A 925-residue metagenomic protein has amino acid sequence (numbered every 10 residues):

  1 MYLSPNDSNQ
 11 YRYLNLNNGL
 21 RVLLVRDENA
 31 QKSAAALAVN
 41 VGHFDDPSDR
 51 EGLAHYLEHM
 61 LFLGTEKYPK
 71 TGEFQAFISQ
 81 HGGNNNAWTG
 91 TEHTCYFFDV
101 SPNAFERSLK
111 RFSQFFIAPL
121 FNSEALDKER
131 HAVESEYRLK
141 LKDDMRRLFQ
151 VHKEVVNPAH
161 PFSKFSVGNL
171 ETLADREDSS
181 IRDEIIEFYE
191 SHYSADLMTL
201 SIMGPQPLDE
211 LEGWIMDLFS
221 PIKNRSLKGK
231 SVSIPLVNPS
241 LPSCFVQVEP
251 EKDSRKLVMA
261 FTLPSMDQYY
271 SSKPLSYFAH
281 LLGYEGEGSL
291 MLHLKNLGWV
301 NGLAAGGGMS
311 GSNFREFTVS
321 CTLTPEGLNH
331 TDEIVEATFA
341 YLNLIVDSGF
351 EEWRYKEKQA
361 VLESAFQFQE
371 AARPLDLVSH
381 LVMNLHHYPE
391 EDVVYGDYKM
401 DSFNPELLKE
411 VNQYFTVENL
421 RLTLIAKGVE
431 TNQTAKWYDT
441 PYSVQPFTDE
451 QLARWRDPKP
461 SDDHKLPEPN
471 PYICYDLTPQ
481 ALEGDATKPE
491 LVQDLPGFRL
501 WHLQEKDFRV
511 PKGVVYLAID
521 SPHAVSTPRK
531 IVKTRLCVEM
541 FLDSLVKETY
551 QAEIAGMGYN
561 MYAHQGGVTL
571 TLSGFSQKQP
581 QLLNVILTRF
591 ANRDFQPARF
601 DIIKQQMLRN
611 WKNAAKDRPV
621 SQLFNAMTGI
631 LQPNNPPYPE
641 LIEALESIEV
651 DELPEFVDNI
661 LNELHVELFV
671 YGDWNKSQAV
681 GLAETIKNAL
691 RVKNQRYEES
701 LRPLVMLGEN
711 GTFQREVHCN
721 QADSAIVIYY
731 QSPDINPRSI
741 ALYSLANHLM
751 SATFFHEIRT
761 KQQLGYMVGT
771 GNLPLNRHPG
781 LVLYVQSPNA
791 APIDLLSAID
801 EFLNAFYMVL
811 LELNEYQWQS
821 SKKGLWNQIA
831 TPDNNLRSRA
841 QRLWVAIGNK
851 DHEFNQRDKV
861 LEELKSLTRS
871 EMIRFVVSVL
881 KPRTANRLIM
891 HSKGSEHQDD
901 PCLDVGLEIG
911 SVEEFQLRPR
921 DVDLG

Functional and structural regions predicted by a protein language model:
M1-N15, V232-S233, D485-V492: Short, Gly/Pro- and small/polar-rich lid/capping loops
Q10-N29: Mature N-terminal segment immediately following signal peptide/propeptide cleavage in secreted/periplasmic
V25, A30-D46, L53-A54, T71-F115 (+11 more regions): M16 family metallopeptidases and their MPP-like homologs
R130, E134-R138, D143-I185, Y189-A195 (+5 more regions): Hydrophobic, small-residue-rich alpha-helical packing segments that form membrane-like cores
R138, L227-S289, H293, A372-Y398 (+4 more regions): His/Glu-based metal-binding/catalytic segments typifying zinc-dependent metallopeptidases
E184-D217, V650-I686, A885: Non-catalytic, conformational "gating/processing" segments within enzyme and secreted inhibitor domains
E212-K228, L682-Y697: Glycine-centered hinge/linker elements that transmit conformational signals in sensory and ligand-binding systems
V411-Y414, E418-G484, L631, N635-I642 (+5 more regions): Long, compositionally biased intrinsically disordered regions
